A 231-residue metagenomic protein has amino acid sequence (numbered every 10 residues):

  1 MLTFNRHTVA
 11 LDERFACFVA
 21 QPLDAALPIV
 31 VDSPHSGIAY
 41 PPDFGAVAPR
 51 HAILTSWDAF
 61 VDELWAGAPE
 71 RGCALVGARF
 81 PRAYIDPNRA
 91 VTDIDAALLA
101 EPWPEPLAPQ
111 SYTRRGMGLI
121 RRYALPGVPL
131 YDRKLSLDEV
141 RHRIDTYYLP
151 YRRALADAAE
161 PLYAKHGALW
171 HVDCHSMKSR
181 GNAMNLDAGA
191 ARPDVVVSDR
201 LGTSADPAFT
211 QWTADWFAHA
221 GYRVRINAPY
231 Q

Functional and structural regions predicted by a protein language model:
M1-H171, S176-Q231: N-terminal catalytic or cofactor-binding beta/alpha core of small enzyme domains
